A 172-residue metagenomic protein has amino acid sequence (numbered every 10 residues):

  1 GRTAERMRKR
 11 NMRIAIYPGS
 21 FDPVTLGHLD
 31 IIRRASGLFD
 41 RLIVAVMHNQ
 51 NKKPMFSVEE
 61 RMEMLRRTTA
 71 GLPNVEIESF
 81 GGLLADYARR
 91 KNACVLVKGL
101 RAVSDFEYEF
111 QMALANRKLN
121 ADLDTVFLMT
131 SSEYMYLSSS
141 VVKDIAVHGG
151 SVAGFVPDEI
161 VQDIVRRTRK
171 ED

Functional and structural regions predicted by a protein language model:
A4-E5: Acidic, Ala/Val/Gly-enriched low-complexity intrinsically disordered segments
R8-D172: Nucleotidyltransferase catalytic core that binds NTPs
